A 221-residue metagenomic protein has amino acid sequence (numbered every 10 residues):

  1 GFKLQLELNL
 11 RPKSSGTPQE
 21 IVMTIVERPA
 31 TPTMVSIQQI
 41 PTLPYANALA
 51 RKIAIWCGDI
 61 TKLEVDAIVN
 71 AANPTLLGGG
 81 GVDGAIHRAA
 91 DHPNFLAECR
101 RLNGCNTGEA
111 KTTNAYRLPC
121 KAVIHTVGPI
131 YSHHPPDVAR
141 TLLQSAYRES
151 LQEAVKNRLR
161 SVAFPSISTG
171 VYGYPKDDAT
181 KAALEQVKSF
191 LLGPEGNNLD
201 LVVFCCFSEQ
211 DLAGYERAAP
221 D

Functional and structural regions predicted by a protein language model:
K3, E7-N9: Intrinsic, low-complexity polybasic segments
L6, W56, E195-N197: Intrinsic disorder/low-complexity signature
I21-K156: Glycine-/small-residue-enriched capping loops at alpha/beta junctions
Y131-D221: Phosphate/ribose-phosphate-bearing ligand recognition and processing surfaces, centered on ADP-ribose/NAD(+/P+) systems
